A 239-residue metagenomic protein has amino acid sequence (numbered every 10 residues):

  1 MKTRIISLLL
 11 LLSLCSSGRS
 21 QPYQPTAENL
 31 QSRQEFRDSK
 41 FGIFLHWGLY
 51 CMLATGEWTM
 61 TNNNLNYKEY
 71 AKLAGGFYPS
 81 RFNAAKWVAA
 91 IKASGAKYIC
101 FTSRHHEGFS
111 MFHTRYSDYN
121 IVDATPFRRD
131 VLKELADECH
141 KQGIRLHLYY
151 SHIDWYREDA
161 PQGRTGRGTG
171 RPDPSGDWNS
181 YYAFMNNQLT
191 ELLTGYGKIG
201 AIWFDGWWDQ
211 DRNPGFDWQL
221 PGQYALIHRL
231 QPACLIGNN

Functional and structural regions predicted by a protein language model:
M1-P22: Bacterial Sec-dependent N-terminal signal peptides
S20-N239: Mature catalytic domains of secreted/periplasmic carbohydrate-active enzymes
